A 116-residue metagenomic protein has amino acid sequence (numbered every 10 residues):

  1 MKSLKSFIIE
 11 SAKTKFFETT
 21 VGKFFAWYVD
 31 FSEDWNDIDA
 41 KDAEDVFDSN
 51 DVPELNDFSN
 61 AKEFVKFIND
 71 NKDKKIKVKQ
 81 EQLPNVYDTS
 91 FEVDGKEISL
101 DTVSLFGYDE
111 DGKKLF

Functional and structural regions predicted by a protein language model:
L4-S11, D70, Q80: Proteolytic processing junctions in secreted/extracellular precursors, especially proprotein convertase/trypsin-like
S6, T19, N60-E63: Intrinsically disordered, low-complexity segments used for protein-protein interactions
T14-K15, T89: Residue-level detector of beta-strand structural context in well-folded domains
K15-T19, A26: A short beta-strand micro-motif
F25-G112: Acidic, low-complexity, intrinsically disordered interaction modules
L115-F116: Short acidic DE-rich linear segments
